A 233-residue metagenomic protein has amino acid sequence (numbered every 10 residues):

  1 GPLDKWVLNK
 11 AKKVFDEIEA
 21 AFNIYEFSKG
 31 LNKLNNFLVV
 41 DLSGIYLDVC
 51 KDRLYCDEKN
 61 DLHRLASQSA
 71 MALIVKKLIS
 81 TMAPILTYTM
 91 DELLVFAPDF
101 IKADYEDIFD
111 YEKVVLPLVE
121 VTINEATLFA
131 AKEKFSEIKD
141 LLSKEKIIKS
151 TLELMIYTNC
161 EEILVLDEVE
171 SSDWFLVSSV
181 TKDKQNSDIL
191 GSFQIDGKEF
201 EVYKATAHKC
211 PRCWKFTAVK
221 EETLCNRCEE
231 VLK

Functional and structural regions predicted by a protein language model:
G1-E19, L47-E137, L141-E145, E153-M155 (+1 more regions): Acidic, turn-prone loop/beta-hairpin segments
F22-K29: Short helix-adjacent coil turns
F96-K233: C-terminal low-complexity, glycine/proline- and small-hydrophobic-enriched intrinsically disordered tails that act as
